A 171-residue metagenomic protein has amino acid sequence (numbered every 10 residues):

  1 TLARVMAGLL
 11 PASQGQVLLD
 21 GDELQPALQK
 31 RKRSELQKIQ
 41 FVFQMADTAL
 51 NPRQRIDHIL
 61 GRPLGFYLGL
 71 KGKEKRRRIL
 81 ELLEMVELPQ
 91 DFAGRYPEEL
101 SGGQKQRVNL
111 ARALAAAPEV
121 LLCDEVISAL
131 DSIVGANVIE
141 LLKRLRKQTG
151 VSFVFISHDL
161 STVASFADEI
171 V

Functional and structural regions predicted by a protein language model:
A7: Helix-to-loop junction immediately C-terminal to a conserved catalytic motif
L24-Q40, H58, F66: ABC ATPase NBD coupling module
M45, Q54-F66: Q-loop/switch helix immediately C-terminal to the Walker
K73-D91: Conserved ABC ATPase "signature" region
Y96-L100, Q104: Conserved ABC ATPase signature
A117: Conserved catalytic motifs of ABC-family nucleotide-binding domains
V163-S165: A short, surface-exposed alpha-helical micro-motif characterized by mixed small hydrophobic and charged/polar residues
